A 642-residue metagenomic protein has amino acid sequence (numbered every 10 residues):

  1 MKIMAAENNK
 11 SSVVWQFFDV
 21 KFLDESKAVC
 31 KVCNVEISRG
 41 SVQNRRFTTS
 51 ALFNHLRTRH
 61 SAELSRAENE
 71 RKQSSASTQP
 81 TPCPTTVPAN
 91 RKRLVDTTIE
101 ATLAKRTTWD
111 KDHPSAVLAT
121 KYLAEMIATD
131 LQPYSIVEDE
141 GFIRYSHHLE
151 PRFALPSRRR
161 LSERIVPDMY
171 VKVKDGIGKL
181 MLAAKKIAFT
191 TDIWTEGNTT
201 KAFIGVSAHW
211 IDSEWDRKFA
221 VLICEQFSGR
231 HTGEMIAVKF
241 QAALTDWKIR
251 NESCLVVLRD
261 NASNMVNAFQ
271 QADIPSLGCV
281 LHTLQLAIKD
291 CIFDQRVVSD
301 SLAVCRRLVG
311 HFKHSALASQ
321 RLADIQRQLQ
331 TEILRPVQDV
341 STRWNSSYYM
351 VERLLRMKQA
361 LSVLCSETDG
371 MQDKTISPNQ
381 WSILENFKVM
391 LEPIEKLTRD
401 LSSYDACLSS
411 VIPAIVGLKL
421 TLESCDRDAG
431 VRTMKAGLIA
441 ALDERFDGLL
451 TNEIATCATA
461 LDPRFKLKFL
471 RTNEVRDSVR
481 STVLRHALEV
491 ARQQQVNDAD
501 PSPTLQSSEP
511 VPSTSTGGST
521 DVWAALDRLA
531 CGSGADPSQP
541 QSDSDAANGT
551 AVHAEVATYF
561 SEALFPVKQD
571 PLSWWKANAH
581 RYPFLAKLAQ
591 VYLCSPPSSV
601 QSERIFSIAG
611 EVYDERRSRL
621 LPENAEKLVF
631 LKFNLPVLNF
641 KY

Functional and structural regions predicted by a protein language model:
M1-H148, R164-L180, I204, V221-L222 (+7 more regions): A zinc-binding module initiation signal
V13-Q16, C33-S41, A104-K111, L123-L131 (+18 more regions): Short interface patches used for recognition in eukaryotic signaling and trafficking proteins
C30-C33, L52-H55, F142, S157 (+14 more regions): Mobile genetic element proteins and their domesticated derivatives, centered on retroelements and DNA transposons
S41-R45, A67-E70, E138, I177 (+11 more regions): Short coil/turn segments at secondary-structure boundaries
R45-A51, E68-S75, D139-Y145, R158-I165 (+16 more regions): Short amphipathic alpha-helical segments embedded in low-complexity Lys/Glu-rich regions
T108, A128-D130, Y134-R327, L334 (+4 more regions): Active-site neighborhood segments
P133, D139-E140, H148-L149, G197 (+7 more regions): Amphipathic alpha-helical/coiled-coil segments positioned at domain termini
I223-Q226, L361-H553, F560, K568-Q569 (+1 more regions): Extended, C-terminal/distal alpha-helical "rod" segments
